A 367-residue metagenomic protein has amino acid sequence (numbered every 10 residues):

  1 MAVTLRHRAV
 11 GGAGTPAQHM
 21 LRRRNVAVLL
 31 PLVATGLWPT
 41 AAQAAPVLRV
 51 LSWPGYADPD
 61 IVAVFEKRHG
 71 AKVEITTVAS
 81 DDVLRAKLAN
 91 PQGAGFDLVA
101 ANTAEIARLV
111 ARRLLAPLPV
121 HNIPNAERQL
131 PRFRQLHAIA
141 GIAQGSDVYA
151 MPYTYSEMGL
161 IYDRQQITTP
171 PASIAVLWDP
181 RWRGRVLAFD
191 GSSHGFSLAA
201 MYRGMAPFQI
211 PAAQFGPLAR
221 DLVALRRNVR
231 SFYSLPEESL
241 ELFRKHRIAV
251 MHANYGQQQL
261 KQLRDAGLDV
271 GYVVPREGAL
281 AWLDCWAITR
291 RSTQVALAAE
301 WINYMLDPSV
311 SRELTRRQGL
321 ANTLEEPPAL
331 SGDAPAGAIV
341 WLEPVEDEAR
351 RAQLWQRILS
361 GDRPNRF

Functional and structural regions predicted by a protein language model:
L5-V33: N-terminal secretory signal peptides and thylakoid transit peptides that target proteins across membranes
A44-R108, E241: Early extracytoplasmic/lumenal segment of secretory-pathway proteins
D81, T103-I106, V110-R230, L235-L242: Extracytoplasmic ligand-binding site segments that recognize negatively charged/polar headgroups
E105-R108, R244, A249-D269: A ligand-binding cleft/hinge motif common to bilobed small-molecule-binding domains
G159-Q166, M201-G204, W282-L297, E313-L314: A bilobed periplasmic-binding-protein/Venus flytrap-type ligand-binding module shared by bacterial periplasmic
G184-H194, Y304-P328: Periplasmic-binding protein-like
F215-L225, Y233, Y255, D265-R290: Periplasmic-binding protein-like
P328-F367: Extracellular/periplasmic bilobal clamshell ligand-binding domains
